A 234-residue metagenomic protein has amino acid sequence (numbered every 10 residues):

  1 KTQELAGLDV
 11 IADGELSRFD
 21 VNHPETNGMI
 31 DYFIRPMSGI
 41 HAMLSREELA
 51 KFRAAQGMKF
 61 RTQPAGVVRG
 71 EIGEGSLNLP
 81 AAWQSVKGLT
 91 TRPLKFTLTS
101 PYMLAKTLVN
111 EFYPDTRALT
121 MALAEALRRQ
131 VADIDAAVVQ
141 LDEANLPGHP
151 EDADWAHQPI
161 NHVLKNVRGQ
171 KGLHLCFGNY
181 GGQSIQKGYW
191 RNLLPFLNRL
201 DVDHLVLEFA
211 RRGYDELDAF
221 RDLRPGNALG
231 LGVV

Functional and structural regions predicted by a protein language model:
K1-V234: Domain-level signal for soluble alpha/beta catalytic cores
